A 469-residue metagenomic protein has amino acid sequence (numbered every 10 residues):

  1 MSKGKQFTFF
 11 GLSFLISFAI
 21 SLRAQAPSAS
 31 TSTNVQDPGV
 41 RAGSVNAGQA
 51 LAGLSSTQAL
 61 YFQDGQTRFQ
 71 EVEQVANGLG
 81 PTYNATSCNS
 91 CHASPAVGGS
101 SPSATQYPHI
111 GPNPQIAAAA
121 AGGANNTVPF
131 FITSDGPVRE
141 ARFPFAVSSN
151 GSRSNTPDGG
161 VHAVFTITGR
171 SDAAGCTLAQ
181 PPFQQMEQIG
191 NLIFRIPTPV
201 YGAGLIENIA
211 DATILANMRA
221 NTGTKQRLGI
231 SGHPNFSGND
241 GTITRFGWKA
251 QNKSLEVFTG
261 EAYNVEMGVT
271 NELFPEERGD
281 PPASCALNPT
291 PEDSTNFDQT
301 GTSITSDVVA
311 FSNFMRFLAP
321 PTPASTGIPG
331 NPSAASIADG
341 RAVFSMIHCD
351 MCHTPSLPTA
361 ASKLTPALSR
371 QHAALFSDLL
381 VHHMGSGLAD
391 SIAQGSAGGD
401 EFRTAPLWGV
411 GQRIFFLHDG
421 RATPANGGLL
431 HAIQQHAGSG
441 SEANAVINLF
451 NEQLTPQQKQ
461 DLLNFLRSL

Functional and structural regions predicted by a protein language model:
M1-G11: Bacterial N-terminal signal peptides that target proteins for export
K3, F18-A19, G229: Detector for intrinsically disordered, low-structure N-terminal pre-sequences
F9-S21: Bacterial N-terminal signal peptides
L22-L469: Periplasmic c-type cytochrome electron-transfer domains
